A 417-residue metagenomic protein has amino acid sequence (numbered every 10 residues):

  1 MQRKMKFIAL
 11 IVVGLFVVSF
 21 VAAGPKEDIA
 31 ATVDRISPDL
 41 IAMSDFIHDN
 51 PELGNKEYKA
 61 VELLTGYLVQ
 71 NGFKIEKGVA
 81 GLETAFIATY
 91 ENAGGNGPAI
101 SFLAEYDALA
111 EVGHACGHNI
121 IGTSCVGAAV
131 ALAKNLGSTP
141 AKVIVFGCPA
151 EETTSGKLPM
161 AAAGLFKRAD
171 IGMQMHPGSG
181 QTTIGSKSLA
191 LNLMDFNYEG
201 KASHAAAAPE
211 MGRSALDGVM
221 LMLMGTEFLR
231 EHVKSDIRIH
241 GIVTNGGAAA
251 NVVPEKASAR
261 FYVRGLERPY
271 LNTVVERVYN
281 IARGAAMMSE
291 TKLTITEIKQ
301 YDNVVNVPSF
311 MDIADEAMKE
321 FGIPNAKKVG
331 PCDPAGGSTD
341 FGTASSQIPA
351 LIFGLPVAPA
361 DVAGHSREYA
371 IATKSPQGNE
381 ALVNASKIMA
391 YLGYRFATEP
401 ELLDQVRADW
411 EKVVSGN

Functional and structural regions predicted by a protein language model:
M1-A9: Bacterial N-terminal signal peptides that target proteins for export
A9-S19: Bacterial N-terminal signal peptides
G24-V143: Acidic/His- and Gly-rich active-site-bordering loop/insert found across diverse amide/peptide-bond hydrolases
T32, I36-D39, M43-F46, N50 (+10 more regions): Structured segments of extracytoplasmic/periplasmic soluble domains in secreted or envelope-associated proteins
I87-Y90, D107-A115, N119-I120, V126 (+3 more regions): Histidine/acidic-residue-rich, glycine-tolerant segments that coordinate divalent metal ions
S101-L103, N197-E199, I352-V357: Non-cysteine beta-strand/loop elements that form the S-adenosyl-L-methionine
M220-N417: Metal-dependent amide/peptide-bond hydrolase catalytic core, centered on the "pita-bread" metallohydrolase fold
